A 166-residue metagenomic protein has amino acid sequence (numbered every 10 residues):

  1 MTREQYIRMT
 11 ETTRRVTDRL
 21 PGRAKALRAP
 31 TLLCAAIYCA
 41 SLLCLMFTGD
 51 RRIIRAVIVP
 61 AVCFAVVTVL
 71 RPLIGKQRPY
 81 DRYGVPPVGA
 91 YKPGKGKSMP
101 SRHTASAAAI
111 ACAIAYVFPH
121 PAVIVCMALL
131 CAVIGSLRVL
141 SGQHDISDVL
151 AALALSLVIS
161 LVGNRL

Functional and structural regions predicted by a protein language model:
M1-C39, R51-I54, V67-G96: N-terminal transmembrane-helix/juxtamembrane module of multi-pass inner/ER membrane proteins
T31-L42, V62, C126-L129, I134: Hydrophobic alpha-helical transmembrane segments
C44, R51-V59, V123-C126, S147-A151: Alpha-helical transmembrane segments of integral membrane proteins
F47-G49, I74-G75, P119, G142: Short helix-capping/hinge motifs at transmembrane helix termini and TM-loop junctions
R55, V59-C63, V67, A152 (+2 more regions): Alpha-helical transmembrane segments in multi-pass membrane proteins
A65-L73, V133-V139: Transmembrane alpha-helical segments that form the membrane-embedded catalytic/substrate-channel core of multi-pass
G84-L166: Membrane-embedded catalytic cores of phosphoryl/pyrophosphoryl-handling enzymes
